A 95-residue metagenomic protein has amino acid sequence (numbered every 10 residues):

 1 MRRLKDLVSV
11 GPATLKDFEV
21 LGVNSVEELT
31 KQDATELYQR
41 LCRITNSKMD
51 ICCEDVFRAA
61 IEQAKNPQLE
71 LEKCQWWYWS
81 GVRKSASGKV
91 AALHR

Functional and structural regions predicted by a protein language model:
M1-V8, P12-R95: C-terminal extensions
